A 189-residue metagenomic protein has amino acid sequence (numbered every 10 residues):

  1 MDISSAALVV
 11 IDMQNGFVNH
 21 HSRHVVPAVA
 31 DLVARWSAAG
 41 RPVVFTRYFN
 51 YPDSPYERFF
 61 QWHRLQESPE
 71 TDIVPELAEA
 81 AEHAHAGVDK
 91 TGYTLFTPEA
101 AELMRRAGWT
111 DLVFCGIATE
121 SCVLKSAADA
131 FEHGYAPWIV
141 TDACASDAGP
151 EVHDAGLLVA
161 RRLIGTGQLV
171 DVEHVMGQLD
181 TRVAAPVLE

Functional and structural regions predicted by a protein language model:
M1-A7, A34, A38-A39, W62-E189: Active-site-adjacent betaalpha module
A7-M13: Acidic-leg catalytic submotif of subtilisin-like serine proteases
I11, T46, T141: Active-site flanking residues adjacent to catalytic metal/cofactor-binding acidic residues
Q14, F49-N50, A118, C144: Catalytic metal-binding/acid-base residues of hydrolase active sites
Q14-H21: Short acidic, Gly/Ser-rich segments with clustered Asp/Glu that frequently serve as metal-coordination loops in enzyme
H21-W36: …and closely analogous acidic/polar surface helices at protein-protein or active-site interfaces in A-domain-like
W36-D53: Von Willebrand factor
P55-Q61: Metal-dependent catalytic neighborhoods of phosphoester/phosphodiester hydrolases
